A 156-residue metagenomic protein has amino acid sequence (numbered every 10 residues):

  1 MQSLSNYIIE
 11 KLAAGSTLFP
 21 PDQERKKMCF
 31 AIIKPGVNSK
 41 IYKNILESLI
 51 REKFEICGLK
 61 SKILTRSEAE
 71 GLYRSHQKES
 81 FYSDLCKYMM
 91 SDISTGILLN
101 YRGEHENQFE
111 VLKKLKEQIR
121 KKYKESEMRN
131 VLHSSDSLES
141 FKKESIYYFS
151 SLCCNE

Functional and structural regions predicted by a protein language model:
M1-E156: Non-catalytic terminal and connector segments of soluble metabolic enzymes
